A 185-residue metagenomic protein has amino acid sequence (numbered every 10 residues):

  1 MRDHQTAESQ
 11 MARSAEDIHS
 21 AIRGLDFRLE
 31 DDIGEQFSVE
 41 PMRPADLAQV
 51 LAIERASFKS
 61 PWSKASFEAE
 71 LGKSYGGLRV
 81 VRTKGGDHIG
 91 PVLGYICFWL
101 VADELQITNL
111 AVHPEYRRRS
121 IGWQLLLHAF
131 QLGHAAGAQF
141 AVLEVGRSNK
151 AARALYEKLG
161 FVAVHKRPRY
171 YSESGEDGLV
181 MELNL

Functional and structural regions predicted by a protein language model:
M1-P44: Conserved N-terminal entry element of GNAT/NAT acetyltransferase domains
H19-G24, V142-E144, V162-L179: Conserved catalytic-core motifs of GNAT/GCN5-like acyltransferases
G24, D32-R117, W123-L132, A136 (+1 more regions): Acetyl-CoA-dependent GNAT
Q49, A154-L155: Well-formed, non-transmembrane alpha-helical positions, independent of function
D103, R117, L143-R153, Y170-G175: Conserved beta-strand-loop-alpha-helix junction that forms the acyl-donor binding cleft
G133-E144, L155, R167: Conserved GNAT acetyl-CoA-binding A-motif
Y156, F161, M181: Conserved active-site tyrosine of GNAT-family acetyltransferases
